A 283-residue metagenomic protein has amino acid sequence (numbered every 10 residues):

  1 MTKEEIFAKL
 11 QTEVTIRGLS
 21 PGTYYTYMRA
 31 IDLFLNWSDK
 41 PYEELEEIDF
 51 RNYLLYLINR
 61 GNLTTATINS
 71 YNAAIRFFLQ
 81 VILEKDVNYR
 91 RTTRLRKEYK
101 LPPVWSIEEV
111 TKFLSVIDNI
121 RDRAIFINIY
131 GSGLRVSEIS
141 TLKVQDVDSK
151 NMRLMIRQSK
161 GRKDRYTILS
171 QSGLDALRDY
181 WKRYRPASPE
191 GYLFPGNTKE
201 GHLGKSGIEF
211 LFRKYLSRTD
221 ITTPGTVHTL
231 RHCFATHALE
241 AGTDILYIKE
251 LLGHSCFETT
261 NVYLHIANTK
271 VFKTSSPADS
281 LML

Functional and structural regions predicted by a protein language model:
M1-L283: Conserved catalytic core of the tyrosine transesterase superfamily
